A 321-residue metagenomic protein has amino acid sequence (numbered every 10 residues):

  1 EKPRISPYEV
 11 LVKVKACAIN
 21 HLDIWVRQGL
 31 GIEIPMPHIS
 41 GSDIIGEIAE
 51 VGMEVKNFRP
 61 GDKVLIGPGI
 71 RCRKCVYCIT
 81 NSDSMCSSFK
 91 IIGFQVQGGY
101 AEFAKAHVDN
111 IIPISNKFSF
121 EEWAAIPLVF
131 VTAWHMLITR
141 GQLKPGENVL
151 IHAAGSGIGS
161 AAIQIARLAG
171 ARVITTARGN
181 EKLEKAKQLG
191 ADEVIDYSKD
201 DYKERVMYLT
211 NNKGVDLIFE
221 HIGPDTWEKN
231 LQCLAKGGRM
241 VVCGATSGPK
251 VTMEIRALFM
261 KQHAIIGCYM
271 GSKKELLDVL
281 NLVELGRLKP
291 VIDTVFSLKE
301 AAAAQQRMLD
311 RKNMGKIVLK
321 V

Functional and structural regions predicted by a protein language model:
E1-A18, L30-I79, S115-F118: Glycine-rich beta-strand-centered segment in the early N-terminal region that forms part of a ligand/cofactor-binding
I70-A153: NAD(P)H dinucleotide-binding glycine-rich loop of Rossmann-like/cofactor-binding domains, especially the beta1-alpha1
F118-D200: Mid-domain Rossmann-like dinucleotide-binding core that forms the NAD(H)/NADP(H) cofactor-binding site
A169, R178-N180, H221-V291, K320-V321: Glycine-rich phosphate-binding loop and adjacent beta-alpha segment of Rossmann(oid) nucleotide-cofactor-binding
D201-N212: Short amphipathic alpha-helix with an adjacent loop that forms part of the alpha/beta core around
N212, R287-T294, A303-V321: C-terminal capping/lid region of NAD(P)-dependent oxidoreductase domains
